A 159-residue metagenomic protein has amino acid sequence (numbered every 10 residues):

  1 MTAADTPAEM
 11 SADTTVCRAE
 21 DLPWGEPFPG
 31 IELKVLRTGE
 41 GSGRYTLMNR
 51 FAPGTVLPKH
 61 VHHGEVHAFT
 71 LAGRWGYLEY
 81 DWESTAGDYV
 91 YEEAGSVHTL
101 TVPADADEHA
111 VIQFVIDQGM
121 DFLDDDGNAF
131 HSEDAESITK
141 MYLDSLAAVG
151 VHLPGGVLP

Functional and structural regions predicted by a protein language model:
M1-S42, F130-A135, K140-P159: A short, N-terminal "cap"/entry segment at the start of jelly-roll beta-barrel domains of the cupin/DSBH fold
L33-V35, T46-M48, H67, Y89-Y91 (+1 more regions): Conserved hydrophobic/aromatic beta-strand scaffold that supports enzyme active sites
R37-G39, T55, E65: Active-site region of the double-stranded beta-helix
G39-E40, L78-T99: Short acidic-glycine-tyrosine-enriched beta hairpin
L47-N49, P58-H62, E79-W82, T101-P103: Short histidine-centered beta-strand/loop micro-motifs that create catalytic or ligand/metal-coordination sites
A52-P53, H62-E79, T85: Glycine- and acidic-residue-biased ligand/ion/polar-headgroup-sensing regions
P53-T55, Q118: Beta-strand elements of well-folded, non-transmembrane domains
T85, A94-D125: Ligand-binding loop in jelly-roll beta-barrel domains
